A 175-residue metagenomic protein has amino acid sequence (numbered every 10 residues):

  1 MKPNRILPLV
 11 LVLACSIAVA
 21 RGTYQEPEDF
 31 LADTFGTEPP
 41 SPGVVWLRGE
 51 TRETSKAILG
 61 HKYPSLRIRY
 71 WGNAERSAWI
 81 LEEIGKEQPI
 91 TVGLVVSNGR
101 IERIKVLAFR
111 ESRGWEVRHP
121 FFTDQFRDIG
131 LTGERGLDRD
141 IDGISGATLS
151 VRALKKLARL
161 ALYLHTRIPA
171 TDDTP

Functional and structural regions predicted by a protein language model:
M1-L7: Bacterial N-terminal signal peptides that target proteins for export
P8-S16: Bacterial N-terminal signal peptides
V19-T148, R152, K156-P175: Flexible, solvent-exposed loop/hinge segments and secondary-structure transition points
